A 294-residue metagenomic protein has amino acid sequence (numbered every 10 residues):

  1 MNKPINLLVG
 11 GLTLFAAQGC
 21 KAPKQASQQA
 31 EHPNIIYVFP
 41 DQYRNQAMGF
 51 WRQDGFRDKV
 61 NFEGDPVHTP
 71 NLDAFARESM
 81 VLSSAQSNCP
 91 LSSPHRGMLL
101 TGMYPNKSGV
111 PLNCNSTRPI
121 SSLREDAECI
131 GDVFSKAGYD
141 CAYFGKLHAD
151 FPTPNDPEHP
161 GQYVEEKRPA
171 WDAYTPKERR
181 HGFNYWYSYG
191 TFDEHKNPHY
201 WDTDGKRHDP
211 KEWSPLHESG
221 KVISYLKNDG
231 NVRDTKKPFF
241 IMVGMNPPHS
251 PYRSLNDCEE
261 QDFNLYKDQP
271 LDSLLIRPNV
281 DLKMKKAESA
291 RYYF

Functional and structural regions predicted by a protein language model:
N2-G10: Sec-dependent signal peptide recognition, specifically the positively charged N-region followed immediately by
L12-F15: Repetitive helical segments and hydrophobic/amphipathic motifs
A17-G19: C-terminal motif of bacterial Sec signal peptides marking the signal peptidase cleavage site
A26-P33, Q42-P66, A74, S188-L216 (+1 more regions): Active-site-proximal cap/lid insertion segments
P33, Y37-P40, R44-Y143, P152-N155: Active-site segment of extracytoplasmic enzymes that catalyze sulfate/phosphate-ester chemistry
G55-D58, R96, L100-T101, P105 (+2 more regions): Aromatic- and acidic-residue-enriched segments that line the glycan-binding/catalytic groove of carbohydrate-active
K146: Acidic, glycine-rich loop-and-strand cores that form catalytic or ligand-binding grooves in diverse globular domains
